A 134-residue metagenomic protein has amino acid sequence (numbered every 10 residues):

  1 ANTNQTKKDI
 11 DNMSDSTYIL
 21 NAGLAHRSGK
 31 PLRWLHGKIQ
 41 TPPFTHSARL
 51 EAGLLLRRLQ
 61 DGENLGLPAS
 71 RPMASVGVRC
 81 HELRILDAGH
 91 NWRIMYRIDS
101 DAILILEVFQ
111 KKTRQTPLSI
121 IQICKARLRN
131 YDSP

Functional and structural regions predicted by a protein language model:
A1-N91, S100-I103, Q110-P134: Basic, Lys/Arg-enriched alpha-helical interface segments
